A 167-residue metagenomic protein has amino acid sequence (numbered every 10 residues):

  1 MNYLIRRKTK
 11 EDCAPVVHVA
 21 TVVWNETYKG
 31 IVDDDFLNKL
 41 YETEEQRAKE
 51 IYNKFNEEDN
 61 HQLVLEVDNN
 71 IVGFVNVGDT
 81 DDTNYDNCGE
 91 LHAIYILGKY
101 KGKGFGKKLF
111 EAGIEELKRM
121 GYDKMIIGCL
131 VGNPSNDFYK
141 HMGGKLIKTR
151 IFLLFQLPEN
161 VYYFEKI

Functional and structural regions predicted by a protein language model:
Y3, R7-C13, H18-V32, L37-K99 (+3 more regions): Acetyl-CoA-dependent GNAT
T9, K108, Y163-K166: Short, solvent-exposed coil/turn linker segments
I31, E50-I51, K107, G144 (+1 more regions): Generic low-polarity alpha-helical segments
A93-E111, K118-M120, L130-D137, H141-M142: Conserved glycine-rich acetyl-CoA-binding loop
D123, I127-N136, K140-M142, K148-I167: C-terminal "cap" of GNAT-fold acetyltransferases
